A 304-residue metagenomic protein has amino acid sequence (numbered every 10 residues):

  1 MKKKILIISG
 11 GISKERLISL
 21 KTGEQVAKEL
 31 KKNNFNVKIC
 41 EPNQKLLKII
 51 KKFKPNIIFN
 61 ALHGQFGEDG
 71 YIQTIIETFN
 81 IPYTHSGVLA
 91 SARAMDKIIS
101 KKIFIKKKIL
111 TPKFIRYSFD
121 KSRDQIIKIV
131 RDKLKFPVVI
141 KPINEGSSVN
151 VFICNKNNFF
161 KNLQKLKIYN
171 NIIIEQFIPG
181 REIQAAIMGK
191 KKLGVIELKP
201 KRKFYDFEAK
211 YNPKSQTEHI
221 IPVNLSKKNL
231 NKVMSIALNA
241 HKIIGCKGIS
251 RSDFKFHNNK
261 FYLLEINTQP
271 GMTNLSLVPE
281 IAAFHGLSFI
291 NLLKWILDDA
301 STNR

Functional and structural regions predicted by a protein language model:
M1-L89, R93-M95, I99, S118-I126 (+1 more regions): ATP-binding N-terminal substructure of ATP-dependent carboxylate-amine bond-forming enzymes
K2-S9, K21, V37, I50-K52 (+1 more regions): Active-site nucleotide/adenylate-binding loops and adjacent lid/helix of ATP-dependent enzymes
T74-Y83, K156-F160, H285-L287: A glycine- and small-aliphatic-rich helix-loop capping segment at beta-alpha/alpha-beta transitions that lines
N155-K232, K255-Y262: Phosphate-binding site of ATP-dependent enzymes
Q176, A185-I187, H241-N274, A282: Conserved metal-phosphate-binding beta-hairpin within the catalytic cores of diverse ATP-dependent phosphoryl-transfer
E197-S250, E280-R304: Active-site "cap" helix and flanking loop/linker of ATP-utilizing ligase/carboxylase catalytic domains
F204, M272-L277: Cytochrome P450 core scaffold surrounding the K-helix E-X-X-R motif and the conserved "meander" helix-loop region
